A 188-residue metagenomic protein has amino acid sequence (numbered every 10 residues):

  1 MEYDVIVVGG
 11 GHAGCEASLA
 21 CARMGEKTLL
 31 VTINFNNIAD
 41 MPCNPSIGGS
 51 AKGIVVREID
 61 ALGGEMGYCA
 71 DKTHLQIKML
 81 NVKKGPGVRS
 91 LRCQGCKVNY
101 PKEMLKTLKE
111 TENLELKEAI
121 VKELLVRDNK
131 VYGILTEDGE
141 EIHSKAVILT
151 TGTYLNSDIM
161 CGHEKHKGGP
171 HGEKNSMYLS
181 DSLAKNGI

Functional and structural regions predicted by a protein language model:
M1-A13: Beta1/beta-strand and adjacent pyrophosphate-binding region of the FAD-binding site in flavoprotein oxidoreductases
D4, Y132, K145: Conserved acidic residues
V7, A17, C21, V131: Conserved phosphate-binding elements of NTP-dependent enzyme cores
L19-R127, D138, A146, T150-S180 (+1 more regions): Conserved N-terminal/central alpha/beta ligand/cofactor-binding core
G133-E137: Short beta-strand segments that buttress and anchor functional surface loops
